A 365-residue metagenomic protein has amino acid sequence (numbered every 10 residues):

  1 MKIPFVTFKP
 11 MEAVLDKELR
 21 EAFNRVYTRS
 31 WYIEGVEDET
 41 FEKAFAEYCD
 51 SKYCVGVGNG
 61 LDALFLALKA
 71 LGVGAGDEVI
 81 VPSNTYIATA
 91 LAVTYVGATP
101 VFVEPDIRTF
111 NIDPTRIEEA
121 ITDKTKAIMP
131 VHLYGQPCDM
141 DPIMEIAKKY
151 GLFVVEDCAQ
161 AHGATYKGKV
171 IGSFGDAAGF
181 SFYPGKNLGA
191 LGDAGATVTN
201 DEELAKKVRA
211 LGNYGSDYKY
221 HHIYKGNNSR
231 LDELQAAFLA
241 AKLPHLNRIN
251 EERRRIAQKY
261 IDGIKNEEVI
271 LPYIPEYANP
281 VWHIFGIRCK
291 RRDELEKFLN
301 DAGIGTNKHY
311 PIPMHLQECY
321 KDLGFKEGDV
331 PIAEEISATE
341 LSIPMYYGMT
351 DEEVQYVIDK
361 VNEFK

Functional and structural regions predicted by a protein language model:
M1-F5: Extreme N-terminal starter segment of soluble prokaryotic enzymes
K9, V14, E21, V36-A44 (+7 more regions): PLP-dependent aminotransferase class I/II
S30-E78, L91-V96, F102-E104, K169: Phosphate-binding glycine-rich loop
V55, I80, V101, V154-V155 (+4 more regions): Structural detector of well-ordered beta-strand residues that form the stable sheet scaffold of enzyme domains
A63, T85, P344: Conserved SAM-binding loop
K69-C158, T165, F364: PLP-dependent aminotransferase-like
E156-G189, Y218-I223: Conserved active-site segment immediately N-terminal to the catalytic lysine that forms the internal aldimine
F180-S181, G195-N200, A240: Short beta-strand-to-turn element immediately C-terminal to the catalytic PLP-Schiff-base lysine in fold type I
